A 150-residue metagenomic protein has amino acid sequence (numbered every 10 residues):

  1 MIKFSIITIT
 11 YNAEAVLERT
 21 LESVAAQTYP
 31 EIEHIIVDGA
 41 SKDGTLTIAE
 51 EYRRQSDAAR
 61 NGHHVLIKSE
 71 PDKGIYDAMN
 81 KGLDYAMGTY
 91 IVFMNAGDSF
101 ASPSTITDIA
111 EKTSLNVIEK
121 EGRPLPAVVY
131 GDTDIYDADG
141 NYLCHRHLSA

Functional and structural regions predicted by a protein language model:
M1-A150: Nucleotide-sugar donor-binding/catalytic module of glycosyltransferases that assemble extracellular/cell-envelope
